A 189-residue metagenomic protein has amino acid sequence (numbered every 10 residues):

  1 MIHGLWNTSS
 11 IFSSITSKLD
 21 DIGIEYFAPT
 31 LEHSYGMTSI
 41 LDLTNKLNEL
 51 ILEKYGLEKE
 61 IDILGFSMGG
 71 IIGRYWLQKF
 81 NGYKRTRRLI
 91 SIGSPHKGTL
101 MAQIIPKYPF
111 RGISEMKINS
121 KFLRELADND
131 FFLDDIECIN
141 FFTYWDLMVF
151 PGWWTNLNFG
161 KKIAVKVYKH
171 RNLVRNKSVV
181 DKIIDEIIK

Functional and structural regions predicted by a protein language model:
M1-L5, S10, L19-L31, M37 (+1 more regions): Serine-dependent carboxylesterase/thioesterase catalytic core of lipase-like alpha/beta-hydrolase/SGNH enzymes
S14-I15: Short amphipathic alpha-helix
L133-K189: C-terminal catalytic-base region of ester-bond hydrolases, centering on the histidine of the charge-relay
